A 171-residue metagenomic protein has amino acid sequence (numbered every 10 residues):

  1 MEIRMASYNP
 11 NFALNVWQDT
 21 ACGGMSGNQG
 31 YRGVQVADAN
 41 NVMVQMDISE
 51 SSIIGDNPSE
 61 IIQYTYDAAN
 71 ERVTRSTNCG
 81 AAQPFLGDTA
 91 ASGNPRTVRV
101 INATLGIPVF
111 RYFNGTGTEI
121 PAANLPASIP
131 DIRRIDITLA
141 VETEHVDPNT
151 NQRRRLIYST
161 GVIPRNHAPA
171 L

Functional and structural regions predicted by a protein language model:
M1-G87: Extracytoplasmic beta-strand-rich oligomerization domains located immediately C-terminal to a leader/signal peptide
S92-L171: Short linear sequence signals and composition-biased patches located at protein termini or domain-edge surfaces
